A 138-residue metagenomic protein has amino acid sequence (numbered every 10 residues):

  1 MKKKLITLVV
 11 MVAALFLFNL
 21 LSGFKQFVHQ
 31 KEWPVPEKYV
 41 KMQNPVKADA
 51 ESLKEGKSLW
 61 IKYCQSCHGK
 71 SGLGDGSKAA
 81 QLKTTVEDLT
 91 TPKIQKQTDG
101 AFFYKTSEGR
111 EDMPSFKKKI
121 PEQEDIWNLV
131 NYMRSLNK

Functional and structural regions predicted by a protein language model:
M1-K4: Positively charged n-region of N-terminal signal peptides that target proteins for export
V10-N19: Bacterial N-terminal signal peptides
L20-F27: Signal peptide cleavage region of secreted peptide precursors
H29-L59: Electrostatic cytochrome c docking/interface patches
K31-P34, E51, I61-T84, D112-S115 (+1 more regions): Periplasmic/extracellular electron-transfer cofactor-ligation site, primarily the c-type cytochrome heme-c attachment
L53-I61, A80, K96-G100, R110 (+1 more regions): Sequence context surrounding c-type heme c attachment/ligation sites in exported
T85-G100, F116-I126: Electron-transfer interface patches adjacent to heme c in soluble/periplasmic c-type cytochromes and di-/multiheme
K105-E111, K118-K138: C-terminal capping alpha-helices of c-type cytochrome domains
